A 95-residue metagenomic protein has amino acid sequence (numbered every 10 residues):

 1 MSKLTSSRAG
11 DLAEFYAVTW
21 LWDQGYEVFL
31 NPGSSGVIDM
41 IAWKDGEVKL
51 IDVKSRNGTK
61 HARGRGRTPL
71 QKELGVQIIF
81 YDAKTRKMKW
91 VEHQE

Functional and structural regions predicted by a protein language model:
M1-N31: Acidic-basic catalytic patches of nuclease active cores, encompassing PD-(D/E)XK and other metal-cofactor nuclease
A17, L21, M40-A42, G46-N57: Conserved catalytic cores of phosphodiester-cleaving nucleases, focusing on short active-site segments
D23, E27-V37, I41-D45: Active-site metal-binding core of divalent-cation-utilizing nuclease and nuclease-like domains
S35, N57, T85: Residue-level detector of flexible, active-site-proximal loop/helix-junction positions within diverse enzyme catalytic
S35-V37, G46-L50, E73-G75: Short connector loops at helix/strand junctions that flank enzyme active sites, especially segments positioning acidic
L50, N57-T68: Active-site-adjacent loop/helix micro-motif of nuclease/hydrolase catalytic cores
G66-T68, G75-E95: Domain-level recognition of nuclease-like catalytic cores that cleave nucleotide substrates
